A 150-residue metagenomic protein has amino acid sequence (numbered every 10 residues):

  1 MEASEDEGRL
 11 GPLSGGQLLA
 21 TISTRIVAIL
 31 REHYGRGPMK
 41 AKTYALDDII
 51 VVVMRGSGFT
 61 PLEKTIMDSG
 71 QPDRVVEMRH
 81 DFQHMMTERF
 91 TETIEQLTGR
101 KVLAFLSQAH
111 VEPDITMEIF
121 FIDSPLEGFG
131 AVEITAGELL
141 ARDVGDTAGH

Functional and structural regions predicted by a protein language model:
M1-H150: Interaction-mediating elements
